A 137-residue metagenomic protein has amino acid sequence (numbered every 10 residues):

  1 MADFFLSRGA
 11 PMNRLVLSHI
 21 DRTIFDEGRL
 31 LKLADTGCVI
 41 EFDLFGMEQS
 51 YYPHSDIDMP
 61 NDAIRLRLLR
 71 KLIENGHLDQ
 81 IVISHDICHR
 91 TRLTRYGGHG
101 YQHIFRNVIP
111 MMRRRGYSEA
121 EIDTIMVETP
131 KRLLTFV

Functional and structural regions predicted by a protein language model:
M1-G9, D26-A34: Distinct, well-ordered alpha-helical segments
S7-N13, N75-H77, R114-Y117: Short helix-capping segments at alpha-helix termini
M12-V16, G37-E41, Q80-V82: Structural preference for beta-strand elements that scaffold enzyme active sites
L15-V16, Y52-D62: Glycine-rich tight-turn/loop motif centered on a GG-T
S18-T23, F45-M47, I87-R90: Active-site beta-loop-alpha junctions enriched in small/polar residues
F42-L44, G76-G98: Short acidic/histidine-rich active-site segments
A63-G76: A short, acidic, amphipathic alpha-helical segment used as a generic capping/interface helix at domain edges
H103-V137: Mid-to-C-terminal alpha-helical segments outside catalytic/metal-binding sites
